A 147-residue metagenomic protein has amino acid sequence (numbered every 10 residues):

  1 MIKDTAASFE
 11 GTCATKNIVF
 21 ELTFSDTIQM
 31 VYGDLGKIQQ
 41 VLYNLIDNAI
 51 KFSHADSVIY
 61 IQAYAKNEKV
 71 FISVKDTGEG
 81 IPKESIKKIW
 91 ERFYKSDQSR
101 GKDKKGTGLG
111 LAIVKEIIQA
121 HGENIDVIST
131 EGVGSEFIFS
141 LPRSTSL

Functional and structural regions predicted by a protein language model:
A14, V19-Q29: Conserved catalytic submotifs in the C-terminal HATPase_c
A49-I50: Short helix-loop "hinge" at the ATP-lid/N-box region of the Bergerat-fold HATPase_c
D56-E68: Short beta-strand/loop element within the Bergerat-fold HATPase_c
D76: Acidic ATP/Mg2+-coordinating residue in the GHKL
I81-K95: Short conserved segment of the HATPase_c
G110, V114: Short alpha-helical Gxxx[C/S/T] motif in the catalytic ATP-binding
G122-E123: Conserved glycine-rich
